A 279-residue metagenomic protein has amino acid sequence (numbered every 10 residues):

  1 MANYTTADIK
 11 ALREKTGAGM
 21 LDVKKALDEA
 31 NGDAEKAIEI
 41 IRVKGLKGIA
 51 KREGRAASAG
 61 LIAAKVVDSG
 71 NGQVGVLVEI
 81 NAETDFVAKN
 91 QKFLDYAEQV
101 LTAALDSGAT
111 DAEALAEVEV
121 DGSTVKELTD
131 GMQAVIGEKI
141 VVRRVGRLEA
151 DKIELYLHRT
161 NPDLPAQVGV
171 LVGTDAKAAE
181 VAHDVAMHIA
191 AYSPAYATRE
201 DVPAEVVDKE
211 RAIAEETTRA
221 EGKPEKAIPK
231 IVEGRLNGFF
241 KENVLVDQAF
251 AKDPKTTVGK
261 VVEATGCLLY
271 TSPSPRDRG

Functional and structural regions predicted by a protein language model:
A2-S272: N-terminal assembly/interaction segments in proteins that build large macromolecular machines
P273-G279: A short, hydrophobic C-terminal helix/tail in secreted or cell-surface proteins
